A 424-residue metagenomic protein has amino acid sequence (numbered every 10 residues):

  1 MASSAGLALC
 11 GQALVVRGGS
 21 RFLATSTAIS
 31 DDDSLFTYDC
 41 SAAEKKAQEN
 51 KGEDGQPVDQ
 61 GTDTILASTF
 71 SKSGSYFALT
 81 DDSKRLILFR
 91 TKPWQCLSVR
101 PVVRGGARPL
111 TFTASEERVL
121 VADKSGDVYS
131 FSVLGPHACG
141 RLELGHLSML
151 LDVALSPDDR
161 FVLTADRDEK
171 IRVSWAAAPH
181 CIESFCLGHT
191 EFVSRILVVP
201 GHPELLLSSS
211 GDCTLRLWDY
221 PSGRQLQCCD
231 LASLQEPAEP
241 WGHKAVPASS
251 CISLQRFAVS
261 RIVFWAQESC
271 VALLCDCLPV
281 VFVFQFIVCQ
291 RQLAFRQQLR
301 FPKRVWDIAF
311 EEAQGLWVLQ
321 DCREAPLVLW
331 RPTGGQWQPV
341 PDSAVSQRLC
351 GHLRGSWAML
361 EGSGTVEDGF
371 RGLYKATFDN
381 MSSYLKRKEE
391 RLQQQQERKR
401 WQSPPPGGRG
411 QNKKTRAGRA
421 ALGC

Functional and structural regions predicted by a protein language model:
M1-D33, T37-A42: N-terminal alpha-helical scaffolding segments that mark the starts of alpha-solenoid/helical-repeat architectures
A2-A5, D59-F70, G105-F112, S148-A154 (+4 more regions): Canonical WD40 repeat/beta-propeller blade segments in eukaryotic WD-repeat proteins
G11-Q12, S73-S75, S115-E117, D158-R160 (+3 more regions): Short coil/turn segments that connect the beta-strands within blades of beta-propeller domains
F22, Q225-C424: Terminal intrinsically disordered, low-complexity extensions flanking WD-repeat/beta-propeller proteins
S26-S34, Q48-E53, S83-R100, R104 (+8 more regions): Per-blade loop-tip surfaces of WD-repeat and WD-like beta-propellers in eukaryotic adaptors/scaffolds
C40-S68, S98-A107: Blade-loop segments of beta-propeller domains
T80-S83, A122-S125, A165-D168, S209-D212 (+2 more regions): Conserved strand-to-loop turn within each blade of WD40 beta-propeller repeats
